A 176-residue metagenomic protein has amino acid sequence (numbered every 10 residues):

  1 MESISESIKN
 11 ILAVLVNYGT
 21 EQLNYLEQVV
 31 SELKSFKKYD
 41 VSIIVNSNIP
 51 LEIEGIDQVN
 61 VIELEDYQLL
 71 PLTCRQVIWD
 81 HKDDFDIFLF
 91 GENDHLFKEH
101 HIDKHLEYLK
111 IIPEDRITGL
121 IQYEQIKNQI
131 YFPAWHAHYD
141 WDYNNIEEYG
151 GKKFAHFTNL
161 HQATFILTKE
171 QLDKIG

Functional and structural regions predicted by a protein language model:
M1-S31: N-proximal low-complexity "stem/linker" segments adjacent to membrane-targeting elements
Y18-L23, P50-L51, D94-K98, Q125: Short acidic, S/G/P-rich loop/turn micro-motifs used as interaction or catalytic elements
E21-L26, D66-C74, F97-K98, L160: Phosphate/oxyanion-binding active-site loops and adjacent basic polyanion-contact surfaces
Q28-V41: Short, acidic, metal-binding catalytic loop of nucleotide-sugar glycosyltransferases
Y39-I49: Short, hydrophobic beta-strand segments that form beta-sheet elements in well-ordered domains
N48-D86: Active-site-proximal specificity loops/subdomain of glycosyltransferases
F85-L96: Short beta-strand-to-loop acidic/aromatic patch adjacent to the donor-nucleotide binding site
H101-G176: Conserved catalytic core of nucleotide-sugar-dependent glycosyltransferases
